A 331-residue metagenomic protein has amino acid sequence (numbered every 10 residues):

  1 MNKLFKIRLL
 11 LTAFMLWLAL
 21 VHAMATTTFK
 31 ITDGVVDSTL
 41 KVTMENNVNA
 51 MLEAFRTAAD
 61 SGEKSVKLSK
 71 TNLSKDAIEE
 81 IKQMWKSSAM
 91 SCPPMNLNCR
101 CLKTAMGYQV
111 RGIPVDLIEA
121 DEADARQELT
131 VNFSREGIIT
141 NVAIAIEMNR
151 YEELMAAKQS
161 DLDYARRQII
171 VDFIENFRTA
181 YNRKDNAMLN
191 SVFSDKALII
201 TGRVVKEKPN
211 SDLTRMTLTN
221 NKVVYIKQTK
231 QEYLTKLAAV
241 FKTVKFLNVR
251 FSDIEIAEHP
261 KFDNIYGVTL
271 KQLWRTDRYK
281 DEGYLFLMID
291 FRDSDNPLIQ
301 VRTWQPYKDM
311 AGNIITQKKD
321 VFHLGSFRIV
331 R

Functional and structural regions predicted by a protein language model:
M1-I7: N-terminal secretory signal peptides that target proteins for export/translocation
L10-V21: Bacterial N-terminal signal peptides
A25-S61, G137-T179, R183, A187 (+1 more regions): Short, low-complexity N-terminal intrinsically disordered segments enriched in polar/charged residues
T26, D33, K75-N132, D212-E282: Surface-exposed, charged secondary-structure patches
N46-W85, K184-D212: Short, well-ordered alpha-helical segments enriched in acidic and aromatic residues
D116-A165, P260-T269, R275-R331: Short beta-strand edge/turn micro-motifs at domain boundaries
A180, Y225-Q228, E232-A257, I299-R331: N-terminal targeting or signal-anchor segments and their processing/structural boundaries
D185-A187, L247, D295-N296: Loop/turn elements at helix/coil->beta-strand transitions in domains of secreted/extracellular proteins
